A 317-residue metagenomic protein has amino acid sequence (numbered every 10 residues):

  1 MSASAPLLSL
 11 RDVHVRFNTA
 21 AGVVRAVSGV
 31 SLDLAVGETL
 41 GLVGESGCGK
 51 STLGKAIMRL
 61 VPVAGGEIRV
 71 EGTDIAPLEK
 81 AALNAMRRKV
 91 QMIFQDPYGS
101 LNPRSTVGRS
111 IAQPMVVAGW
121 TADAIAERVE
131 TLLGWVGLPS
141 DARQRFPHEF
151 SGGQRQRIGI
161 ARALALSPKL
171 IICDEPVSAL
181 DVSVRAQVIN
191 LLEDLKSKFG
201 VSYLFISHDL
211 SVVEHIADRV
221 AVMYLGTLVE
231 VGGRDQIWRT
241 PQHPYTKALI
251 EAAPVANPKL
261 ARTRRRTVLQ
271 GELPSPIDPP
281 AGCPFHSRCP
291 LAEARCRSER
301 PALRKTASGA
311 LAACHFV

Functional and structural regions predicted by a protein language model:
M1-T240, E251, A312-A313, V317: ABC transporter nucleotide-binding domains
S4, V23, G233-V317: Charged, flexible cofactor/metal-binding loops and thiol motifs
